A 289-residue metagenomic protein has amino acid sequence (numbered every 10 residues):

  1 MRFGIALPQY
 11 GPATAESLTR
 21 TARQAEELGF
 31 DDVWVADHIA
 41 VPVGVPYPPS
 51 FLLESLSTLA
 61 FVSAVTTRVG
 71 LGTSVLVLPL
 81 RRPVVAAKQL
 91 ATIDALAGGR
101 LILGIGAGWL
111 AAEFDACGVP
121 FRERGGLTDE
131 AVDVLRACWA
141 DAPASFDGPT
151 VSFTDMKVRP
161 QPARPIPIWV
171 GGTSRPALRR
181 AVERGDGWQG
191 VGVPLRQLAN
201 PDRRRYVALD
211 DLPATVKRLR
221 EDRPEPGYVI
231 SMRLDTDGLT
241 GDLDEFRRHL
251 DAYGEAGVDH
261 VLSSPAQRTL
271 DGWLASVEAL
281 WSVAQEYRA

Functional and structural regions predicted by a protein language model:
M1-A289: Active-site-adjacent structural elements that line small-molecule/cofactor binding pockets in enzymes
